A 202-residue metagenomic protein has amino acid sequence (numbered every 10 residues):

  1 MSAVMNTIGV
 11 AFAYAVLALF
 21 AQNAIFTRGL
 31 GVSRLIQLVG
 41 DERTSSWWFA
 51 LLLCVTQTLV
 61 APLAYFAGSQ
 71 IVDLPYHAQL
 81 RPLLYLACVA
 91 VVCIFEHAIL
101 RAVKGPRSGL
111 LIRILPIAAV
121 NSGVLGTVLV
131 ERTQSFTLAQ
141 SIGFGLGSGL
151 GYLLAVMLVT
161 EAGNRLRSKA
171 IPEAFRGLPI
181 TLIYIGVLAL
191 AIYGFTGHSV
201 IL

Functional and structural regions predicted by a protein language model:
N6, L190-L202: Juxtamembrane boundary at the C-terminal end of a transmembrane helix
V10-F26, H77-V91, I142-A155: Structural signature of hydrophobic alpha-helical transmembrane segments
Y14-V55: Juxtamembrane transmembrane-helix termini in multi-pass membrane transport proteins
G29-L35, I99-A102, I114, S122-S135: Generic transmembrane alpha-helix signature in multi-pass membrane proteins, especially transporters/channels
L52-A61, R113-L129, G177-A189: Small-residue-rich segments of transmembrane alpha-helices in multi-pass membrane proteins, especially helix faces
F66-I112: Ordered, amphipathic secondary-structure segments that act as subunit-interaction surfaces in large macromolecular
L153-K169: Transmembrane alpha-helical segments of integral membrane proteins
N164-I183: Interfacial loop-to-transmembrane junctions
